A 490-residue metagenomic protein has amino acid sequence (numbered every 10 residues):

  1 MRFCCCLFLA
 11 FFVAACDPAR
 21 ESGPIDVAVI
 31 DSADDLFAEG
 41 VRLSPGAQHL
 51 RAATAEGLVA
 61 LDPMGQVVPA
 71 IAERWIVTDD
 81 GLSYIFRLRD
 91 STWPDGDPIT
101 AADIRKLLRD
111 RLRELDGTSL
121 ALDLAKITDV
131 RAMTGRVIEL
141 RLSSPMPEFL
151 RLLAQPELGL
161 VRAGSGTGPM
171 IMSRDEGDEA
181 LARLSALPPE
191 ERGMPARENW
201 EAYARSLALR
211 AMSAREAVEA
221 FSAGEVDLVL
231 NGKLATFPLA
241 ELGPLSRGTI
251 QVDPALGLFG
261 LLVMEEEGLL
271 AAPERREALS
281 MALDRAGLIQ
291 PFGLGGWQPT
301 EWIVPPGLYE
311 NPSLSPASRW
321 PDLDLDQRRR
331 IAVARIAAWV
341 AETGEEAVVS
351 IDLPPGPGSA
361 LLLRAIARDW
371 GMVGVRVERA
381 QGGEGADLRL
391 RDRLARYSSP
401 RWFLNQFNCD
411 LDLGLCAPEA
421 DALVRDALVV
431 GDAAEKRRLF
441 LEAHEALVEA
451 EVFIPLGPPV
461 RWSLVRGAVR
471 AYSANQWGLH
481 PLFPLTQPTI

Functional and structural regions predicted by a protein language model:
D17, R379, W402-G467: Extracytoplasmic/peripheral linker and loop segments enriched in polar/acidic and small residues with frequent Thr/Pro
V29-D79, R109: N-terminal lobe/hinge region of extracytoplasmic solute-binding protein
R74-G117, L269-A271: Aromatic- and charge-enriched surface segment that lines or borders ligand/interaction sites
S144-L207, S213-E216: Gly/Pro-rich hinge or "lid" segments in bacterial periplasmic/extracellular proteins
G177-S185, G193-P195, A208-E266, D392: Extracellular/periplasmic solute-recognition and catalytic clefts
E266, L270-E310, L362, L447-V452: Periplasmic-binding protein-like
Q298-W339, G356-A360: Structural transition elements
V465-I490: Long beta-strand-rich cores associated with HINT superfamily self-processing modules
